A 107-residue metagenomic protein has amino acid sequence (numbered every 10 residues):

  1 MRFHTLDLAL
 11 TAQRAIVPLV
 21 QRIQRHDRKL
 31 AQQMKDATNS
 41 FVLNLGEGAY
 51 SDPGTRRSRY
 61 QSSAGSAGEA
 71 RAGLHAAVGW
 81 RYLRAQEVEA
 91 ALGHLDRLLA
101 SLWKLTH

Functional and structural regions predicted by a protein language model:
M1-H107: Amphipathic alpha-helical assembly/interaction segments
